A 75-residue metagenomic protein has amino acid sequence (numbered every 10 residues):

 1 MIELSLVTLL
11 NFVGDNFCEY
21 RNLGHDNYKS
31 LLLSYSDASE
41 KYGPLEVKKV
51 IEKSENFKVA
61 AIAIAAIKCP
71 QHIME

Functional and structural regions predicted by a protein language model:
M1-N11: Hydrophobic alpha-helical targeting segments used for export or membrane insertion
I2-L4, C18, Y35, S39: Intrinsically disordered, low-complexity Ser/Thr/Pro-rich tracts
L6, N22, M74: Residue-level marker of positions within ordered structural domains that often coincide with functionally constrained
V13-N16: Acidic/histidine-rich, surface-exposed loop or edge segments in extracytoplasmic proteins
E19-K29: Mature extracytoplasmic domains of secretory-pathway proteins
Y28-E75: Compact alpha-helical subdomains of small soluble proteins
